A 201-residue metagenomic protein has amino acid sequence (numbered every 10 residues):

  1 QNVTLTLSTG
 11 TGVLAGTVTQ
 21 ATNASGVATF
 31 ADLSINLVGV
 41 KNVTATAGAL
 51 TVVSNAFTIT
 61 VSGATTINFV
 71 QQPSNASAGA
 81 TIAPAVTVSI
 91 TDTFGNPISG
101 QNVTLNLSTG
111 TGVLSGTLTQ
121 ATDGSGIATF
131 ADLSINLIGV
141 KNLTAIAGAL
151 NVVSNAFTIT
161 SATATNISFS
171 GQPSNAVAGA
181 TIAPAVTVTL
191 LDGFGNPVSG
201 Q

Functional and structural regions predicted by a protein language model:
N2-T4, S8-V13, V40, G48-S99 (+3 more regions): Short S/T/G/P-enriched beta-strand
T17-S25, G116-I127: Short, acidic Ser/Thr/Gly-rich low-complexity loop/linker segments typical of extracellular and cell-surface proteins
Q20-T22, L33, S54-F57, Q120-T122 (+1 more regions): Generic detection of short hydrophobic beta-strand segments and adjacent strand-loop junctions
A28-A31, A128-T129: Short strand-edge motifs at loop-to-beta-strand transitions and within beta-strands of extracellular beta-rich domains
D32-G39, S134-G139: Surface-exposed, short loops/turns at beta-strand junctions within beta-sandwich domains
L105: Major-groove recognition helix of helix-turn-helix-like DNA-binding domains
